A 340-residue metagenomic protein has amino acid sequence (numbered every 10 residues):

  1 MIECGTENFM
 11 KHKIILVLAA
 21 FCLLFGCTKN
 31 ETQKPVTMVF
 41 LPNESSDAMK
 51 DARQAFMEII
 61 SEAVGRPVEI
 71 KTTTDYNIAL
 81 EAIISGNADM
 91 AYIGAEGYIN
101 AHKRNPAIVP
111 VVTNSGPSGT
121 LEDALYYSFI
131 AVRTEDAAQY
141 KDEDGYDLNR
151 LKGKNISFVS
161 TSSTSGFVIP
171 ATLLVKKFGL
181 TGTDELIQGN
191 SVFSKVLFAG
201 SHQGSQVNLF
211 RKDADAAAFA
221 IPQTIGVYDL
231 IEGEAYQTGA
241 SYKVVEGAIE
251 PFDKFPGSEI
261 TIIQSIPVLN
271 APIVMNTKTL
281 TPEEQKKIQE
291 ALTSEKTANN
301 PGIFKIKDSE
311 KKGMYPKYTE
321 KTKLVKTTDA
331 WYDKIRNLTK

Functional and structural regions predicted by a protein language model:
L23-G26: C-terminal motif of bacterial Sec signal peptides marking the signal peptidase cleavage site
T28-N30: Bacterial signal peptide processing site
Q33-M49, R66-T72, K154-S157: Short, well-ordered beta-strand elements
V36, F40, E44-A55, M275 (+1 more regions): An extracytoplasmic/periplasmic, membrane-proximal ligand-sensing/linker region
F40-P42, T74-Y76, N87-I99, K103-A107 (+5 more regions): Beta->alpha turn/N-cap motifs
P42, L125-K141, P267-P282: A bilobed periplasmic-binding-protein/Venus flytrap-type ligand-binding module shared by bacterial periplasmic
N114-K176: A conserved helix-loop-strand patch within extracytoplasmic ligand-binding domains of the periplasmic binding
G166-T281: Pocket-lining segment of extracytoplasmic ligand-binding domains
